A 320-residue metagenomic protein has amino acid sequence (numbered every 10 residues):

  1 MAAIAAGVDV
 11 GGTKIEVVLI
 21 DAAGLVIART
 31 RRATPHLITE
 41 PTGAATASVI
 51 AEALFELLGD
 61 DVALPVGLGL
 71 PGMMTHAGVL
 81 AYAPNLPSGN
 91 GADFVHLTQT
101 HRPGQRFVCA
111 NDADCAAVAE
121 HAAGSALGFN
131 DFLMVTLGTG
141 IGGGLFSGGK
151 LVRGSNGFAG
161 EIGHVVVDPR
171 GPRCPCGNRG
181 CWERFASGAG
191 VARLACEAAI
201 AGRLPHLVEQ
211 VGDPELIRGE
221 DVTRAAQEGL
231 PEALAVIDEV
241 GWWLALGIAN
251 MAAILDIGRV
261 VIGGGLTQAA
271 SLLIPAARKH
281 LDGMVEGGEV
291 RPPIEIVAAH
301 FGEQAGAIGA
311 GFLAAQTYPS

Functional and structural regions predicted by a protein language model:
M1-P65, T75-A77, V95-R106, A119-F129 (+2 more regions): ATP-binding/phosphotransfer module of carbohydrate and carboxylate kinases, centering on a glycine-rich
D9, G67-P71, A110, M134-G140 (+1 more regions): Short beta-strand segments
K14, A113-C115, T139-G142, P169: Conserved A3 ("GATE") glycine/threonine-rich loop of ANL adenylate-forming enzymes
T30-R32, P84, S155: Short hydrophobic alpha-helix segments
V79-N90: A charged helix-plus-loop insertion that forms the helical arch/lid used to bind and gate nucleic-acid substrates
N85, N111, N250-A253: Asparagine-centered polar/low-complexity signal
Q105, N130-V135, T139-G143, S147 (+2 more regions): Generic beta-strand structural signal
F158-E161: Structural signature of FAD isoalloxazine-binding scaffolds in flavoprotein oxidoreductases
